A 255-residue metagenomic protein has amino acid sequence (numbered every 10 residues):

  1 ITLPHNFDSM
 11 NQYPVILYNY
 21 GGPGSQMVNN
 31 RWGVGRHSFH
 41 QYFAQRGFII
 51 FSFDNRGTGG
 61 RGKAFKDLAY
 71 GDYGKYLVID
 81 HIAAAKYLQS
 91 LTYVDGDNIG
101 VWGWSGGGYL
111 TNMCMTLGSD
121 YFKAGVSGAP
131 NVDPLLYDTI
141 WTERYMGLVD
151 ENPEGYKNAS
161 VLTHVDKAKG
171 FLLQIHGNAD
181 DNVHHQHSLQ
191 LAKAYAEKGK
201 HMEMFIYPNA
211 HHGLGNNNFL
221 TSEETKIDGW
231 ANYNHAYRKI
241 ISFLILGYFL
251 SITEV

Functional and structural regions predicted by a protein language model:
I1-V255: Serine-hydrolase catalytic core recognition
